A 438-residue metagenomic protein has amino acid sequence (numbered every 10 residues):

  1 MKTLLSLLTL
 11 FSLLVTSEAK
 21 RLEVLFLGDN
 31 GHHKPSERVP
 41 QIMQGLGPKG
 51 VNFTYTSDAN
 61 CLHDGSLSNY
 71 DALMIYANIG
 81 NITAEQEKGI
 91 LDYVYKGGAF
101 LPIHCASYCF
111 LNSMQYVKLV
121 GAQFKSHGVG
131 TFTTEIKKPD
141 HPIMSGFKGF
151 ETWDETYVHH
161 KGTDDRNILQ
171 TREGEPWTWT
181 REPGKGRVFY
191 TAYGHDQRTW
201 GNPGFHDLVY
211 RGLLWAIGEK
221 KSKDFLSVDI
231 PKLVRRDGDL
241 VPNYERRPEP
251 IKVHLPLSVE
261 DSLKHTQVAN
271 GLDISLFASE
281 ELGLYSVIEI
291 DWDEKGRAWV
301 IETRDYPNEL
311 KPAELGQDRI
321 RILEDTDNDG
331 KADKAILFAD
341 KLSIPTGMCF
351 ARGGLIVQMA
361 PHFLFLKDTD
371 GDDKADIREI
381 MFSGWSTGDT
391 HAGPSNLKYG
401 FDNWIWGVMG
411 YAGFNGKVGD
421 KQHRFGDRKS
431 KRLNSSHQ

Functional and structural regions predicted by a protein language model:
L5-S17: Hydrophobic h-region of N-terminal signal peptides that target proteins for export in Gram-negative bacteria
A19-Y70, S227-L257, P307: Aromatic-Pro/Gly-enriched surface loop or interdomain linker that acts as a lid/target-recognition segment
K20-L22, P48, P183-I251: Extracellular ligand-binding/catalytic regions of CAZymes and related secreted enzymes and adhesion modules
L27, G80-F147: A glycine-rich, often tryptophan-bearing local segment used as a flexible ligand/cofactor-contacting loop or short
N30-H33, A59-L62, N78-I82, F100 (+9 more regions): Solvent-exposed loop/turn segments at secondary-structure junctions within structured extracellular/periplasmic domains
G47, A122-A192: Catalytic beta-strand/loop cores that center a nucleophilic Ser/Cys/Thr and support acyl-enzyme chemistry
L240-R432: Beta-propeller blade termini and top-face loops
L433-Q438: Single conserved hydrophobic/aromatic residue that forms the stacking wall/gate of nucleotide- or nucleobase-binding
